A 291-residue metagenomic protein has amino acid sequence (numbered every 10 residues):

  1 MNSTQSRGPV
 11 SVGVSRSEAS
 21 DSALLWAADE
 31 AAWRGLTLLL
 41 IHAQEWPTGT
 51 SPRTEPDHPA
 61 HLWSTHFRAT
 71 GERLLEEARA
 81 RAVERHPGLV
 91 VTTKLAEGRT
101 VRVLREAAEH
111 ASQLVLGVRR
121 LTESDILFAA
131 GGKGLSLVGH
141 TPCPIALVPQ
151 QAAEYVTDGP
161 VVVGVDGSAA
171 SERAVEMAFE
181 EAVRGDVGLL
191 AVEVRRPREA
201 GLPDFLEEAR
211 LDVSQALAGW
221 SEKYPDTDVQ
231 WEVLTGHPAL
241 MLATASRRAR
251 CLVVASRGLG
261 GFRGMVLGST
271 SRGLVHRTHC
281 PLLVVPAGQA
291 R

Functional and structural regions predicted by a protein language model:
M1-S6, A19, L62-T65, A80-L114 (+3 more regions): Structural beta-alpha unit
N2-A60, P160-P203, E207, L217 (+3 more regions): Small/aliphatic-rich secondary-structure junction motif
L39-I41, T92-A96, A146, L190-V192 (+2 more regions): General small-molecule cofactor/ligand-binding pocket signal
P59-R73, L127, P203-E208: A short acidic, glycine-rich active-site loop that binds or catalyzes chemistry on phosphate/adenosine moieties
V115-S136, D158, C251-R277: Glycine-rich, Arg-bearing micro-motifs that act as flexible, cationic patches
V115-V118, I145-Q151, L283-P286: Short beta-strand elements of ligand-binding domains
G134-A153: Short, structured interface segments
G188-S256, F262-H276, P281: Structured core of small recognition/catalytic domains
